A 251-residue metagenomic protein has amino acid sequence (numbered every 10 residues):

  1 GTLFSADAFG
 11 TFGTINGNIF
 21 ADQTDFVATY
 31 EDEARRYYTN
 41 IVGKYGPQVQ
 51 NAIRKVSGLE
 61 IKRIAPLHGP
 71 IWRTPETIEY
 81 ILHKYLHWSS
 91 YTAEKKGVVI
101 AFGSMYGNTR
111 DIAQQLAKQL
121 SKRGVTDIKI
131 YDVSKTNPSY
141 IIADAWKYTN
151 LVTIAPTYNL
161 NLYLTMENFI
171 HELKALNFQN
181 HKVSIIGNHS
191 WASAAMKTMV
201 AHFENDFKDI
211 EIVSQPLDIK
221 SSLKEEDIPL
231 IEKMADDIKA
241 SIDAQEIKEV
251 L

Functional and structural regions predicted by a protein language model:
G1-F4, A8-G13, Q114: Core dinuclear metal-dependent hydrolase active-site scaffold
L3, G97-A101, S184: Conserved beta-strand elements of the Class I
D7, F102-M105, V133, G187-N188: Cofactor-binding loop segments of dinucleotide-utilizing enzymes, especially the Rossmann-like FAD- and NAD(P)+-binding
G10, I71, Y106, K135: Short, glycine/acidic-enriched loop or turn micro-motifs at the edges of active sites
F12-I19, D25-A65, G69-I71, Q115-Y131 (+1 more regions): FMN-binding flavodoxin-like domain, especially the glycine-rich phosphate-binding loop
R63-G97: Terminal amphipathic helices with adjacent charged low-complexity linkers/tails
L82, I130-T136: Short gly/ser/thr-rich secondary-structure transition/capping motifs
A101-K122: Short, charged N-terminal beta->alpha structural module
